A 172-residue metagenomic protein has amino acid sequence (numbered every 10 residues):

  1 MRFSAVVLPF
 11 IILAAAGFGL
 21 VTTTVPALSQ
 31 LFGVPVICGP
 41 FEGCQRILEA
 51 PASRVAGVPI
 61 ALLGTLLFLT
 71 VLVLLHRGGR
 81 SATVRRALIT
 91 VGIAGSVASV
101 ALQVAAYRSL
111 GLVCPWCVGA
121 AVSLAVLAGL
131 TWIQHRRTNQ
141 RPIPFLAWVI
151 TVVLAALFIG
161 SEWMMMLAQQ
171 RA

Functional and structural regions predicted by a protein language model:
M1-A172: Membrane-interfacial helix-loop segments of redox and metal-homeostasis proteins, especially TM-loop-TM junctions
